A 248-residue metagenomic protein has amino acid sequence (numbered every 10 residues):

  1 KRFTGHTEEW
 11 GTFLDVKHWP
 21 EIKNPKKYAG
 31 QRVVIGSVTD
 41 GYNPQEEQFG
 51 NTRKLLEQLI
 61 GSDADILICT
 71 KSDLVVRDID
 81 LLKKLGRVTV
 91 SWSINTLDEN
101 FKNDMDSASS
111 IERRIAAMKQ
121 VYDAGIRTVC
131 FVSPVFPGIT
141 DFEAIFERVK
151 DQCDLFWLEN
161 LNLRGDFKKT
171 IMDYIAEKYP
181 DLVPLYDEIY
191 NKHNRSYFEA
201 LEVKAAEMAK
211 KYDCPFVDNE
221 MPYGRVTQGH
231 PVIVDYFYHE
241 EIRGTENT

Functional and structural regions predicted by a protein language model:
K1-T89, L97-N100, I111, D123: Conserved Radical SAM active-site core
W19-P20, R53-L56, I79, R114-M118 (+2 more regions): Generic structural signal for well-ordered alpha-helices, preferentially at hydrophobic/aromatic core positions
V33, I66, V90-W92, T128-V132 (+2 more regions): Hydrophobic faces of well-ordered beta-strands that scaffold small-molecule active sites in alpha/beta enzyme cores
V34-N43, D73-V76, V88-A108, P137 (+2 more regions): Conserved radical SAM core fold
I60, K83, A116-G125, A206-K210: Surface-exposed amphipathic alpha-helices with a cationic face
I68-C69, D73, P134-E143: Active-site glycine- and acidic-residue-rich loops that bind and position anionic ligands or nucleotide-like cofactors
S107, K119-T140, N191-R195: Conserved strand-turn element in the central/C-terminal portion of the radical SAM core barrel that lines
E143-T248: Auxiliary Fe-S-binding modules of radical SAM enzymes
